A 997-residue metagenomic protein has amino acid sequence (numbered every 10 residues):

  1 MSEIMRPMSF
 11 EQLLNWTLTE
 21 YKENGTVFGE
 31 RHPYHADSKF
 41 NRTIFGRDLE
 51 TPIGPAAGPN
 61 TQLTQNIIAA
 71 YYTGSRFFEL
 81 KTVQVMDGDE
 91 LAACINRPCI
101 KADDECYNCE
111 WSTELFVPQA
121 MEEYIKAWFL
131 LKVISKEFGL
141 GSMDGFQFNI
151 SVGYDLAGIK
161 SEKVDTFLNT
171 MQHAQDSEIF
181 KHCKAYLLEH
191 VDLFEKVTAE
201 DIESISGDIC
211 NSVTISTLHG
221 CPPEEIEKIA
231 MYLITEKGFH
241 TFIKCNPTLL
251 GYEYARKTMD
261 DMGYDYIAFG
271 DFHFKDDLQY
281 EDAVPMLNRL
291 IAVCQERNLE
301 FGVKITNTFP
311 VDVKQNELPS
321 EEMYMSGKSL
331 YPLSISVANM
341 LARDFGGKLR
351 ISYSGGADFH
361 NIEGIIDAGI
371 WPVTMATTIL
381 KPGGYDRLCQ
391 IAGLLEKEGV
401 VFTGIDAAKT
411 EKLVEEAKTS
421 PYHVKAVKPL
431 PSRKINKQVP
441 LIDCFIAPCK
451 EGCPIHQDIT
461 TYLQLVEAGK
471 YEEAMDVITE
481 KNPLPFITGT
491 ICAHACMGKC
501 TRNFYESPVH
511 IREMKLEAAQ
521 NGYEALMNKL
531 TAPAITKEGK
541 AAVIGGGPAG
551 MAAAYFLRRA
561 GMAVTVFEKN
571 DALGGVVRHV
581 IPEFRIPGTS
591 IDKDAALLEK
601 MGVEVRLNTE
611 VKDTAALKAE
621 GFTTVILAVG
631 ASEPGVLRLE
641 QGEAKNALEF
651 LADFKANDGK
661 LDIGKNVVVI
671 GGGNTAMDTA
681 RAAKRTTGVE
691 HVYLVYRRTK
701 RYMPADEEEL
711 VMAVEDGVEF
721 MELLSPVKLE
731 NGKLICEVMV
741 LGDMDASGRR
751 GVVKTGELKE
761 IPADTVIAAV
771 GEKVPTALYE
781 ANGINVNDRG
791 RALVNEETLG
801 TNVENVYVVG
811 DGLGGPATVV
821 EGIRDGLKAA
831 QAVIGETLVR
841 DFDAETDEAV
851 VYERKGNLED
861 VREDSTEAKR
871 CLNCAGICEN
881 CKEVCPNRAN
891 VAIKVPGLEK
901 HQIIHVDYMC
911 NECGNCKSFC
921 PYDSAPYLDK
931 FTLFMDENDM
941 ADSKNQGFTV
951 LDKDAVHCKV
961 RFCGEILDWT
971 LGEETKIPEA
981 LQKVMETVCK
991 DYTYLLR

Functional and structural regions predicted by a protein language model:
E23-S38, G251-G347, P382-V400, G642: Glycine/Thr-rich beta-alpha phosphate-binding loop at enzyme active sites
G74-D87, C245-P247, G364-L394: Glycine-rich phosphate-binding active-site loops on the catalytic face of alpha/beta enzymes
G88-N108, L380-G404: C-terminal helical cap(s) of enzyme catalytic domains, especially alpha/beta-barrels
S432-G452, A474-H494, L526-V543, R578-H579 (+9 more regions): Ferredoxin-like iron-sulfur electron-transfer modules
A447-A468, G489-A519, T565, A572 (+3 more regions): Iron-sulfur cluster-binding cysteine motifs and their immediate structural context in ferredoxin-like electron-transfer
A519-I535, K593-A615, P634-T687, N787-E797 (+1 more regions): Glycine-rich dinucleotide-binding loop and its adjacent helix/turn
G642-K665, M744-P816: FAD-site-proximal beta/loop scaffold in flavoenzymes
V809-T837: A conserved FAD-binding loop/helix module that cradles the flavin
